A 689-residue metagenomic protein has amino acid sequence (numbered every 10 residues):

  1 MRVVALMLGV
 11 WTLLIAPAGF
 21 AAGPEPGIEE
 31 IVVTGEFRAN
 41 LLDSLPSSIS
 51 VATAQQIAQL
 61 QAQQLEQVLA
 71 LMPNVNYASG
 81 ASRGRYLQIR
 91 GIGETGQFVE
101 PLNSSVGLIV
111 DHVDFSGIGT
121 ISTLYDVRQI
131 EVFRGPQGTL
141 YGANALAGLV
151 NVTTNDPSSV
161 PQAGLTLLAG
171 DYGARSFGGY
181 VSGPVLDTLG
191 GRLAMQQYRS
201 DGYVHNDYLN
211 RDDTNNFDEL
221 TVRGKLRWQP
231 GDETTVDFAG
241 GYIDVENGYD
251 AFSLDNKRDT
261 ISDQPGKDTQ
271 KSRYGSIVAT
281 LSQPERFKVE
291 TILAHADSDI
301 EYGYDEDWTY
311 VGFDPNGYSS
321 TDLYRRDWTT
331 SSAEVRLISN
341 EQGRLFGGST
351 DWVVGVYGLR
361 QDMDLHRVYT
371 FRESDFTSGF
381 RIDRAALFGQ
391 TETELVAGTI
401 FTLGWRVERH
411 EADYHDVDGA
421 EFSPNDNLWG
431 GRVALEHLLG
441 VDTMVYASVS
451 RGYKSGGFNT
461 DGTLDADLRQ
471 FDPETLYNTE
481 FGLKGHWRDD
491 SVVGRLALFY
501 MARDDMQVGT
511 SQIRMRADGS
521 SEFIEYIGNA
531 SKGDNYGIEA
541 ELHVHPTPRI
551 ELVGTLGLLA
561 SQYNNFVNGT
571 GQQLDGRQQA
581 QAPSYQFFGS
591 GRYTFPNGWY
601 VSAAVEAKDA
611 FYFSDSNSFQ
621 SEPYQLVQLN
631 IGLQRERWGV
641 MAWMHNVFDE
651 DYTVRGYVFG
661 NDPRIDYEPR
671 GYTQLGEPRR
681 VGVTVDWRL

Functional and structural regions predicted by a protein language model:
T34, E66, A70-V113: Extracytoplasmic beta-strand/coil segments of soluble accessory domains associated with Gram-negative outer-membrane
L65-E66, Y86-Q88, I109, V132 (+3 more regions): N-terminal periplasmic accessory domains that precede and gate Gram-negative outer-membrane beta-barrel machines
Q97-V99, S105-P136: Short acidic/polar hinge/loop motifs at secondary-structure boundaries that mediate gating or recognition
Q162-G164, A169-S200, V204, Y208-N247 (+11 more regions): Transmembrane beta-barrel wall of Gram-negative outer-membrane proteins
R227-G231, G241, L337, S349-D351 (+7 more regions): Structural signature of Gram-negative outer-membrane beta-barrels, strongest in the C-terminal barrel of TonB-dependent
V278-E306, L438, M444-S450, D472-H545 (+2 more regions): Membrane-embedded beta-barrel scaffold of Gram-negative outer-membrane proteins
I338, V353-G355, V396-F401, Y500-A502 (+2 more regions): Gram-negative outer-membrane beta-barrel transporters
A607-Y612, L633-L689: C-terminal beta-signal and adjacent terminal beta-strands/loops of Gram-negative outer-membrane beta-barrel proteins
